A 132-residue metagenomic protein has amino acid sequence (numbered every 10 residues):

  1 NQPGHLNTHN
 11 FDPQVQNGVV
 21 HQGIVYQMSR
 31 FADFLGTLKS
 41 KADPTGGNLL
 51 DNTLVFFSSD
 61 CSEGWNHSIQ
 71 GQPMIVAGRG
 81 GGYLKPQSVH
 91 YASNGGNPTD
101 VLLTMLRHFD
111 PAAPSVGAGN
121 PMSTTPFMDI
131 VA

Functional and structural regions predicted by a protein language model:
N1-A132: Ligand-binding pockets and gating/stacking loops
